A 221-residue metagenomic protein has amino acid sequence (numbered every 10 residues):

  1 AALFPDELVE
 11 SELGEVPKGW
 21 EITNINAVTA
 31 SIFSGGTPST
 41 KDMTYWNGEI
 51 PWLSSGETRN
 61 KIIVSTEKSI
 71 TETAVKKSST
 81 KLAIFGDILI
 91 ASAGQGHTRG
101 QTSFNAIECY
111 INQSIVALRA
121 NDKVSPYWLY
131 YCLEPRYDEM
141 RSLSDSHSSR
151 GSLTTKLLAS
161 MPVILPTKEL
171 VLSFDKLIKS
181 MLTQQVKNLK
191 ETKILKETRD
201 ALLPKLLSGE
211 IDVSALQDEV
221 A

Functional and structural regions predicted by a protein language model:
A1-G36, S160, I164, K168-S214: Non-catalytic DNA-recognition/assembly elements of restriction-modification systems
D6, P38-N47, S144-D145: Short coil/turn segments at secondary-structure boundaries
L8-S11, N26-D42, G56-F85, I111: Sequence-specific dsDNA recognition surfaces
K18, P51, I63, C109 (+1 more regions): Residues that recognize and position ribonucleotide moieties
S54-S55, T71-D138, S144-L158: A short beta-sheet element
V220-A221: C-terminal, helix-dominated tail/subdomain
